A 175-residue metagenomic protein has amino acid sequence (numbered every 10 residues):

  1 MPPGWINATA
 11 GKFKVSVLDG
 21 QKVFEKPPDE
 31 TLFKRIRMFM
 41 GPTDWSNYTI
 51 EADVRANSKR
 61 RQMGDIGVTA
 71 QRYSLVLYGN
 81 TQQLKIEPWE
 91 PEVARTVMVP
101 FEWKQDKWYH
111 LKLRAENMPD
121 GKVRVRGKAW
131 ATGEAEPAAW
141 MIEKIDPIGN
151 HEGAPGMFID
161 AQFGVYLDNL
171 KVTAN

Functional and structural regions predicted by a protein language model:
M1-G11: Short, tryptophan-glycine- and acidic/Ser/Thr-enriched carbohydrate-recognition patches
S16, Y78, R114-M118: Short beta-strand micro-motifs enriched in acidic
D19-A94: Secretory/extracellular carbohydrate-interaction modules and structurally similar beta-sandwich "look-alikes"
I36-P42, T96-W103, I145, G156-M157: Beta-strand-rich interaction surfaces with strong enrichment in secreted/lumenal proteins
I50-A52, D106-P119, V123-A129: Short tryptophan-centered beta-strand motifs in secreted/extracellular beta-sheet-rich domains of glycan-recognition
P88-R114: Short, aromatic/His-centered strand-loop micro-motif at the edge of beta-sheets
A135-Y166: Flexible glycan-contacting loops in extracellular carbohydrate-active proteins
D168-V172: Extracellular beta-strand elements of beta-rich domains used for carbohydrate recognition/degradation or cell-matrix
